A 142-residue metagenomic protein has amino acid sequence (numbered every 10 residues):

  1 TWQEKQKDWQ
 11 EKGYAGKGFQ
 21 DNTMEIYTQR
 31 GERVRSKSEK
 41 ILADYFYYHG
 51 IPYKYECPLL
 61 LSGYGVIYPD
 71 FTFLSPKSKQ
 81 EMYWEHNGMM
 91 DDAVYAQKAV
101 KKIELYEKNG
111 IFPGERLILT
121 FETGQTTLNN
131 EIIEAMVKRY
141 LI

Functional and structural regions predicted by a protein language model:
T1-I51: Solvent-exposed, charged helical/coil patches that constitute nucleic-acid or partner-interaction surfaces
Q29-S36, D92, A96, E122-T123: Short, charged/polar micro-motifs that form catalytic or ligand-binding hotspots
E32-V34, Y47, I51-K77: Active-site metal-binding core of divalent-cation-utilizing nuclease and nuclease-like domains
I51, Q80-M82, F112-E115: Short glycine-/polar-rich loops that comprise or flank the Walker A/P-loop and associated switch/sensor motifs
L59-V66, D92-A93, T123-L128: Acidic-and-aromatic substrate-binding clefts and catalytic sites of carbohydrate-active enzymes
Y68-K102: Short beta-strand-loop-alpha-helix junction that forms the active-site gateway of nucleic-acid-processing nucleases
V94-N109, E115-L117: A recognition module on extended beta-rich or small alphabeta surfaces enriched in W/G with H and D/E
K108-I142: Basic, glycine-rich
